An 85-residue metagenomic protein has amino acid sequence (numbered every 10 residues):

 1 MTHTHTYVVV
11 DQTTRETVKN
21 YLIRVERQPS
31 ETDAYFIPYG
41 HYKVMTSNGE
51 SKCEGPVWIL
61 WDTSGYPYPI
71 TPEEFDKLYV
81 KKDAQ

Functional and structural regions predicted by a protein language model:
M1-N48, A84: N-terminal domain-onset segments
E50-Q85: Short, compact, well-ordered microdomains
